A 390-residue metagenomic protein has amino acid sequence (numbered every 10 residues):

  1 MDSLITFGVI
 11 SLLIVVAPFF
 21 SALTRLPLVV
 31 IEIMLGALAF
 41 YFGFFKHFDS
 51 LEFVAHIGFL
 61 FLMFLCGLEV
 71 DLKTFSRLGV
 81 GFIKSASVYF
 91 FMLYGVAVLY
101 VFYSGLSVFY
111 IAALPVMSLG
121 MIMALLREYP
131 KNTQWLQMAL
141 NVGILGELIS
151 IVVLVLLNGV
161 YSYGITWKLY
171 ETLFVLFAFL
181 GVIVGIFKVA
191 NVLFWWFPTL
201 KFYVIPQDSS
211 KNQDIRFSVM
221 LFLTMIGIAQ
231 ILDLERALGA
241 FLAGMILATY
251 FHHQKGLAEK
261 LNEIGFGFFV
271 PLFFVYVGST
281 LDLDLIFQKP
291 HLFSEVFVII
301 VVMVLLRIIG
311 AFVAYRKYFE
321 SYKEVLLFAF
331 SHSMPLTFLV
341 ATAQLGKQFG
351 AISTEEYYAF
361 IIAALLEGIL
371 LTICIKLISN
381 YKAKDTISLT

Functional and structural regions predicted by a protein language model:
M1-I57, F61-K73, F90-L99, F187 (+2 more regions): Structural signature of multi-pass alpha-helical membrane transport proteins
M1-S3, K46-A55, G105-I111, Y163-F177 (+3 more regions): Interfacial loop-to-helix junctions that mark the boundaries of transmembrane helices in multi-pass membrane
S3-G8, I57-G58, F82, L140-E147 (+4 more regions): Structural signal for the N-terminal portions of transmembrane helices and their immediately preceding loop/interface
I5-P18, D71-F109, G164-I183, L281-Y315 (+3 more regions): Entry/N-cap segments of selected transmembrane alpha helices and their immediately preceding amphipathic helices
L26, L68-V80, Y103-L106, L125-Q137 (+6 more regions): Juxtamembrane helix-boundary/capping and inter-helix hinge elements in multi-pass membrane proteins
L26-M34, V54-A55, R77-M92, Q134-L145 (+4 more regions): Cytoplasmic-side transmembrane-helix entry/capping segments in multi-pass membrane proteins
E69, M92, L114-N141, L145-V153 (+3 more regions): Short helical (or helix-break) motifs at transmembrane helix termini and adjacent helical loops in multi-pass membrane
F187-Q207, A248-E263, V304, I308-M334 (+2 more regions): Membrane-interfacial segments at transmembrane helix termini in multi-pass membrane proteins
